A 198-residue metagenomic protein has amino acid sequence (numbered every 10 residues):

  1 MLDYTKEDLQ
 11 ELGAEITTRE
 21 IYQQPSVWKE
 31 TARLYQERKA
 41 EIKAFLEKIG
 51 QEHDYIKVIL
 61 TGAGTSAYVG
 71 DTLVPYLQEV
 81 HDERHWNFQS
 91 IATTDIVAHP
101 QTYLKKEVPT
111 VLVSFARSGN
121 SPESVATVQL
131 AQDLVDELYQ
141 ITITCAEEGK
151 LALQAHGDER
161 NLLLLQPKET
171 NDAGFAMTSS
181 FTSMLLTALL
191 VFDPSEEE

Functional and structural regions predicted by a protein language model:
M1-A44, K48, E52, E169-E198: Cofactor-/ligand-binding subdomain signature composed of acidic, glycine-rich, tryptophan-containing flexible loops
H53-E197: Glycine-rich phosphate-binding loops that contact phosphosugars or nucleotide phosphates
